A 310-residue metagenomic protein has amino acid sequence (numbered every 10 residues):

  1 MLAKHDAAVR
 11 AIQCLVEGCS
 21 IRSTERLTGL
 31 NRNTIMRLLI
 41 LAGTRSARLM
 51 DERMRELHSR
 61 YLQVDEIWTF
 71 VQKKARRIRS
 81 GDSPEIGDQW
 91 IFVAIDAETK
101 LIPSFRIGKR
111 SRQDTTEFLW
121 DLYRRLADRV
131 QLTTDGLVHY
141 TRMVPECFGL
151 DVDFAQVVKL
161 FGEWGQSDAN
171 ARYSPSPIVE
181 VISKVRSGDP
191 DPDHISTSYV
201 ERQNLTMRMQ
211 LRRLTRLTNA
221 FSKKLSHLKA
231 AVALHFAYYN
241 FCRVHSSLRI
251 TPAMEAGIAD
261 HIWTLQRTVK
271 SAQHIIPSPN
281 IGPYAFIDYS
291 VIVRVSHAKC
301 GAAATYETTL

Functional and structural regions predicted by a protein language model:
M1-H297, G301, Y306-L310: Residue-level recognition of single "structural anchor" positions that define or cap local secondary structure
